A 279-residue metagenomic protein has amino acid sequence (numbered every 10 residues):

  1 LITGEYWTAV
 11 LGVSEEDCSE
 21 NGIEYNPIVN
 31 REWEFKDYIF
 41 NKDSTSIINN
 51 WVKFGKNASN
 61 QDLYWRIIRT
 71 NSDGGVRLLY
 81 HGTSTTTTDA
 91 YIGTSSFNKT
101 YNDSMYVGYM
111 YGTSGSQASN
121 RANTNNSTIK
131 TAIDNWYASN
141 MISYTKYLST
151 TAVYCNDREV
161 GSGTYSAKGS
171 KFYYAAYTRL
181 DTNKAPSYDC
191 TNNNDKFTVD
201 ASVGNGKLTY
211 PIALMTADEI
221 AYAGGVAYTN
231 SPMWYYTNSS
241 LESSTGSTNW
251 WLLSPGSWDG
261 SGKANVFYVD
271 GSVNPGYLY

Functional and structural regions predicted by a protein language model:
L1-Y279: Long, domain-scale functional regions
